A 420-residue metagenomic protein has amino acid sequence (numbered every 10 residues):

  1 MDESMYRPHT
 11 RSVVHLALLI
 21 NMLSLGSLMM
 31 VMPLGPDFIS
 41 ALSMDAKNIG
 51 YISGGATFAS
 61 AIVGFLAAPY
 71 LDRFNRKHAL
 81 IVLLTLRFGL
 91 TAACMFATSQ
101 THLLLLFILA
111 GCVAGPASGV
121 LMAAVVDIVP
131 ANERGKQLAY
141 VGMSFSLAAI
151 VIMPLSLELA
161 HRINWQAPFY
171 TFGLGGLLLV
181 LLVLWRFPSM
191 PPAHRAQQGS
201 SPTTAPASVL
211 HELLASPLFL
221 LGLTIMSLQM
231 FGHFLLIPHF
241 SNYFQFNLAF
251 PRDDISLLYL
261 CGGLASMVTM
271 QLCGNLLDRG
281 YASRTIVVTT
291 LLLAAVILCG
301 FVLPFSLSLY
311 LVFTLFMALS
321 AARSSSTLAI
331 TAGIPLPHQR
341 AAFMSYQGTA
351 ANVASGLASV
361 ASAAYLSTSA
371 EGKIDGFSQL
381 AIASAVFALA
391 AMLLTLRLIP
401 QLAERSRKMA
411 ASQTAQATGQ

Functional and structural regions predicted by a protein language model:
D2-R7, M190-L223: Juxtamembrane intracellular "pre-TM" segments in multi-pass secondary transporters
M32, F219-Y259: Extracytoplasmic gate region of multi-pass secondary transporters
I62-T98: Conserved MFS/SLC helix-loop-helix module at the cytosolic interface between two early adjacent transmembrane helices
I108-S144: Cytoplasmic helix-loop-helix junction between adjacent transmembrane helices in 12-TM secondary transporters
Y140-F187: Helix-loop-helix hairpin linking two adjacent transmembrane segments in secondary transporters
H161-G173, L366-A388: A membrane-interface helix-boundary motif in multi-pass transporters
S283-T327: C-terminal transmembrane helical hairpin of 12-TM major facilitator-type secondary transporters
H338-A370: A late C-terminal transmembrane helix in Major Facilitator Superfamily
